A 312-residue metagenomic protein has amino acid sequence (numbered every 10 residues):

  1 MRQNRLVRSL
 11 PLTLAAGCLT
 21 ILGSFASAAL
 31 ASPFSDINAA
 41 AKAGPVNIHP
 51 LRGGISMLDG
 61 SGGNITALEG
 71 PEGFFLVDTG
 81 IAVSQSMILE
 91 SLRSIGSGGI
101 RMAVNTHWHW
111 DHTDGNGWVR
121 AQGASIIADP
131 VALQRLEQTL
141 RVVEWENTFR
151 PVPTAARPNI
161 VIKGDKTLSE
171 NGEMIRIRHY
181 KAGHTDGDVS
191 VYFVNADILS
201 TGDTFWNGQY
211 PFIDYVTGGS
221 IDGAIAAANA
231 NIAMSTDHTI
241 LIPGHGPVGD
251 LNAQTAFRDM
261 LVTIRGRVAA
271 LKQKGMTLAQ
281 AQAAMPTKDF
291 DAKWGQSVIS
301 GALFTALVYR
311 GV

Functional and structural regions predicted by a protein language model:
M1-R8: N-terminal secretory signal peptides that target proteins for export/translocation
P11-F25: Bacterial N-terminal signal peptides
I21, L30-D36, A233, H238 (+1 more regions): Accessory terminal helices/loops
S32-D36, P45, P50, L133-Y180 (+4 more regions): Metallo-beta-lactamase
V46-L92, V191-F193, I198-T201: Conserved beta-strand hairpin/beta-sheet module of binuclear metal-dependent hydrolase folds, prominently
I48, P71-F75, V83-I127: Active-site metal-binding motif and surrounding structural segment of the metallo-beta-lactamase
G54, L68, D78, L92 (+10 more regions): Divalent metal-coordination and catalytic microenvironments
G73-F74, I81-V83, T167, M174 (+2 more regions): Metallo-beta-lactamase
